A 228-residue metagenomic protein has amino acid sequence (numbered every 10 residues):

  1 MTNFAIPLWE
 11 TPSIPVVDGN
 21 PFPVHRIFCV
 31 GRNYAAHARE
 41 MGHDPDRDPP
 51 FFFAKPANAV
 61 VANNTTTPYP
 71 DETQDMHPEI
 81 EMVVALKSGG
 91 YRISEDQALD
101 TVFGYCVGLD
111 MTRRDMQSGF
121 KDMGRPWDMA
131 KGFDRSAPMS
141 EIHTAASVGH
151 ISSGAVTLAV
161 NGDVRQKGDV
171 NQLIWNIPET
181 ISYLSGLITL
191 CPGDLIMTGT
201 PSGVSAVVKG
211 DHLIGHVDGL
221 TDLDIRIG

Functional and structural regions predicted by a protein language model:
M1-D100: Extended, compositionally biased flexible segments
T2-P21, N33, H37-D46, C106 (+2 more regions): Catalytic-pocket segment enriched in acidic/His residues
T101-V107: Charged, low-complexity surface segments at secondary-structure and domain boundaries
